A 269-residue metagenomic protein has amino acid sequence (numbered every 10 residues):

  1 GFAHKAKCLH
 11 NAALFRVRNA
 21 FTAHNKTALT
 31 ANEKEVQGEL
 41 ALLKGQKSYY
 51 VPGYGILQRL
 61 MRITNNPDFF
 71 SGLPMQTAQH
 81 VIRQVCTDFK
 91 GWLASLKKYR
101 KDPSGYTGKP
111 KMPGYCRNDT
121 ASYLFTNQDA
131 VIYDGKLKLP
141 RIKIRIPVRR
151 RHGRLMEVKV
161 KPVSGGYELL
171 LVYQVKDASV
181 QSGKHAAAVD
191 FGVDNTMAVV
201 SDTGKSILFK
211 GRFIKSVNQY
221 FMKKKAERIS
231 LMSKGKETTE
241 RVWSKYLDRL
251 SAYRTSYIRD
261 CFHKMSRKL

Functional and structural regions predicted by a protein language model:
G1-L269: Nucleic-acid substrate recognition interfaces
